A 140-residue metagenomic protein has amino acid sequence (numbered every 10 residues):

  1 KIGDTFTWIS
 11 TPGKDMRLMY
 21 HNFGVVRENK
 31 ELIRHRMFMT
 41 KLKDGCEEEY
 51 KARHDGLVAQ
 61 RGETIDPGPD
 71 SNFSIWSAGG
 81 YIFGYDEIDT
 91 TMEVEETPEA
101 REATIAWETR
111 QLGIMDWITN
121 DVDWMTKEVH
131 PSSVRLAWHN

Functional and structural regions predicted by a protein language model:
K1-R17, G68, D89-S132: An amphipathic, aromatic/His-enriched active-site/gating alpha helix that lines ligand/cofactor pockets
Y20-G24: SsDNA-processing nucleotidyl-transfer enzymes
N29-R34: Short, flexible turn/loop "capping" segments at secondary-structure junctions
H35-K41: Active-site-flanking beta-strand signature of metal-NTP-handling nucleotidyl enzymes and homologous cyclase-like
D44-G45, T90: Short acidic-aromatic low-complexity motifs
C46-D70: Short amphipathic alpha-helical segments
G62-T91: Short, glycine- and small/hydrophobic-rich beta-strand elements in well-ordered beta-sheets
